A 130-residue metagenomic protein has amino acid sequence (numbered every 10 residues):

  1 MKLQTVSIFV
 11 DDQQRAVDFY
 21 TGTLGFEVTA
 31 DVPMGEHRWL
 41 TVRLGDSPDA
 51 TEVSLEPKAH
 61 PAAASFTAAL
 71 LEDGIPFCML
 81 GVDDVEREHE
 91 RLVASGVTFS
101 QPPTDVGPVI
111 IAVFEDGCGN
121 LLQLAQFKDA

Functional and structural regions predicted by a protein language model:
M1-T5, E27-L80, R87-E115, Q126-A130: Vicinal oxygen chelate
V10-Q13: Conserved beta-strand-loop-alpha-helix junction that forms the acyl-donor binding cleft
R15-A16, R87: Short Gly/charged-rich anion-binding patches and loops
A16-T21, L92, G119: Conserved active-site tyrosine of GNAT-family acetyltransferases
